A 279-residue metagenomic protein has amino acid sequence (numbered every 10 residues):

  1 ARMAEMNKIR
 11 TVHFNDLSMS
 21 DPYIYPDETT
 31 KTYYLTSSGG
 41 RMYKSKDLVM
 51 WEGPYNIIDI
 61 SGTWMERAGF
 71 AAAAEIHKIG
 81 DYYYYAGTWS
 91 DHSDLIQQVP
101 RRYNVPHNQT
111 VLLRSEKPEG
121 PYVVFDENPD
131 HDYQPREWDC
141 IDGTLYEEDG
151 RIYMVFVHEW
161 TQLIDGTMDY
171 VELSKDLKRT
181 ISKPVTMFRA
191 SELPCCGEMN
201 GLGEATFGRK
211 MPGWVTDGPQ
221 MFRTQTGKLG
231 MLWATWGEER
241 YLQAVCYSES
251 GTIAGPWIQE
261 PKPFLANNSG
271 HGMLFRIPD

Functional and structural regions predicted by a protein language model:
A1-D279: Carbohydrate-active catalytic/glycan-binding domains of CAZyme proteins, especially the secreted or lumenal ectodomains
